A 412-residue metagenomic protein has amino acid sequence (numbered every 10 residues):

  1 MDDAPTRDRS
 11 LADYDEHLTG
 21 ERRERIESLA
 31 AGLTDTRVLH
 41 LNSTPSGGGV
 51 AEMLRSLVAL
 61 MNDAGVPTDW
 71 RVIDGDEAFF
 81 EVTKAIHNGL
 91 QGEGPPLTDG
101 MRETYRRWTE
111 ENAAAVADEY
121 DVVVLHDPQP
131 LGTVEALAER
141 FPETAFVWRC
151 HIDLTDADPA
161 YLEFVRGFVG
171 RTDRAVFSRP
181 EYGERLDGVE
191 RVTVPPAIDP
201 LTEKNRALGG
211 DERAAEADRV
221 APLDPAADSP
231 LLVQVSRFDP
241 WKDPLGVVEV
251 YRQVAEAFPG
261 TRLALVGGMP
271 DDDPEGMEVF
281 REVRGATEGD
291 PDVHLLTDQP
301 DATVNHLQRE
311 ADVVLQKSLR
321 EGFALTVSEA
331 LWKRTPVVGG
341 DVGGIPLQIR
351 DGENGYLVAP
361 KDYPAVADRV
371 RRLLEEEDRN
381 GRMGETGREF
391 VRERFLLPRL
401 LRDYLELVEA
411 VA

Functional and structural regions predicted by a protein language model:
L39, A221-K242, A264: Conserved donor-binding/catalytic core segment of Leloir-type glycosyltransferases
L201, P346-R371, D378-R382: Change "using UDP/GDP/dTDP sugars" to "using nucleotide sugars
G267, D271, G276-H306: Nucleotide-activated donor-binding/catalytic signature segment of Leloir-type glycosyltransferases, i.e., the conserved
D312, R334, D341: A short alpha->beta transition loop at the rim of the catalytic pocket in nucleotide-sugar-dependent
L319: Aromatic "clamp/platform" in nucleotide-sugar-dependent glycosyltransferases that forms part of the donor/acceptor
A324-V327, I345: Short glycine/serine-rich donor-binding loops of glycosyltransferases
P336-G339, I349: Short hydrophobic beta-strand element within catalytic cores of glycosyltransferases and related nucleotide-activated
D378-V408: A charged, aromatic-enriched C-terminal amphipathic alpha-helix characteristic of glycosyltransferases across folds
